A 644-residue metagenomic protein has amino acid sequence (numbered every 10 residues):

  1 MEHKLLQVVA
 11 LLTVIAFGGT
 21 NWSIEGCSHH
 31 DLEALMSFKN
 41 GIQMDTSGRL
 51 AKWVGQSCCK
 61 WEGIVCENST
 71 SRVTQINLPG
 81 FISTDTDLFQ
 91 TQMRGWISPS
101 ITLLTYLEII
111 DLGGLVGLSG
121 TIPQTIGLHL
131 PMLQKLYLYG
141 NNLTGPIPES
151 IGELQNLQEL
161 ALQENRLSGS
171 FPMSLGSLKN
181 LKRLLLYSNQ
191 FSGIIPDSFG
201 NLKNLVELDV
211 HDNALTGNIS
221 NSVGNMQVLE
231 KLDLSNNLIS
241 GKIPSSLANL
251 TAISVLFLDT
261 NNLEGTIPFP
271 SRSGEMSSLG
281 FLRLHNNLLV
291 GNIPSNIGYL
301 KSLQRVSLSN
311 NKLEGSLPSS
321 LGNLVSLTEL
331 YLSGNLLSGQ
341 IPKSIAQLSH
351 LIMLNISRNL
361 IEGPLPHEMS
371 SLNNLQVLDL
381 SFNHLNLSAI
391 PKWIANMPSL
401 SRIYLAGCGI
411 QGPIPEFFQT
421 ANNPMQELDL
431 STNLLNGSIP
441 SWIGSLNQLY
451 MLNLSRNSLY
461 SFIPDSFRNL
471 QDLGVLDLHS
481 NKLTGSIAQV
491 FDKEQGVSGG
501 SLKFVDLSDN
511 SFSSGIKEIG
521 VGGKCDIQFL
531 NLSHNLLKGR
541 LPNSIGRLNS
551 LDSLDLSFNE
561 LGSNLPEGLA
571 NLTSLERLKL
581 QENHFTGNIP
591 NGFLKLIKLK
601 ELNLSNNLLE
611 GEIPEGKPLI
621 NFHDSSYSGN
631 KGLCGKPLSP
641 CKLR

Functional and structural regions predicted by a protein language model:
M1-R644: Plant-biased, solvent-exposed loop and capping regions within N-terminal extracellular ligand-binding ectodomains
